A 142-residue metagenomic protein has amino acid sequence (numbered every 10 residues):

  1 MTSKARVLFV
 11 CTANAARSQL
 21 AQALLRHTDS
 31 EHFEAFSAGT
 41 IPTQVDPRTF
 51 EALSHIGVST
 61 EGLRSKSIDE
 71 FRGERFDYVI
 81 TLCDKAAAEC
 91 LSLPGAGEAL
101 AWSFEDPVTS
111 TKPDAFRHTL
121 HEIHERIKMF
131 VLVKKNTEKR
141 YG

Functional and structural regions predicted by a protein language model:
M1-D69: Conserved active-site segments centered on acidic
T2-V7, F71-L82, F116: Cytosolic catalytic domains that perform sulfur/thiol-centered chemistry
N14, L53, V79-I80, I123: Conserved small-residue
S30-E31, G73, L132, N136: Secondary-structure boundary motif
G39, C83, S103-E105: Residues at the C-termini of beta-strands that transition into short coil/loop
L63, R72-P94, A101: Mid-chain, well-packed structural core segment of small domains
A87-G142: Phosphate-binding/catalytic loops
